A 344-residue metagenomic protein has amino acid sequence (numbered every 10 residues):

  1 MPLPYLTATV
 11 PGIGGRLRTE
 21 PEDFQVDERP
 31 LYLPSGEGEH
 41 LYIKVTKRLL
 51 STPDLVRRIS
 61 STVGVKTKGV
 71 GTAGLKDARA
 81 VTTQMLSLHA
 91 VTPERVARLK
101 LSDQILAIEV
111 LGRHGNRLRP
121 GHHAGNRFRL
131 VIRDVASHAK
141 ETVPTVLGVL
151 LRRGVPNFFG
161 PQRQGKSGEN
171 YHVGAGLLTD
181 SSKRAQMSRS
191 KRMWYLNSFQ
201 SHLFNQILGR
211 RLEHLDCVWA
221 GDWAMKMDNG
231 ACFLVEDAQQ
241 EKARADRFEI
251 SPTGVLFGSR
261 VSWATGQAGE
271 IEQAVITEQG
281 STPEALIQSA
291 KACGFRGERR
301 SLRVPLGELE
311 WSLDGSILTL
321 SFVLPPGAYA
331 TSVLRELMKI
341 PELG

Functional and structural regions predicted by a protein language model:
M1-G344: Non-catalytic, substrate/partner-engaging modules appended to enzymatic cores
